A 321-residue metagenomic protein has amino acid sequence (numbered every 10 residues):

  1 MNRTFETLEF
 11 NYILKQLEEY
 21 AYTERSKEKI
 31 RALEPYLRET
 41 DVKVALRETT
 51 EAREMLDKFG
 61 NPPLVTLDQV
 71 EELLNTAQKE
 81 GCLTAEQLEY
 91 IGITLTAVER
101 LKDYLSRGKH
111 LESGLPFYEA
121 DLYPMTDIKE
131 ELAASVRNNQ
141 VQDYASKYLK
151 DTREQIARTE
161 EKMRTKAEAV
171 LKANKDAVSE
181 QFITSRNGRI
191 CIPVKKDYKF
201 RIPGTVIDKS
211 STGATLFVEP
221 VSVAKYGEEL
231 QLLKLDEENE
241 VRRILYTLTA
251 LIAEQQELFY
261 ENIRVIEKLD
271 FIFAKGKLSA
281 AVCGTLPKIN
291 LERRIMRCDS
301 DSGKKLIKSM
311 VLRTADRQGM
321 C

Functional and structural regions predicted by a protein language model:
M1-N139, Y148, T152, Q255-L258 (+3 more regions): Conserved amphipathic alpha-helical "coupling/scaffold" segments that transmit conformational changes between domains
I13, G188, I192-K209, L216 (+1 more regions): Gly/Lys-enriched N-terminal cap/neck module of very large, oligomeric protein machines
Y123-Q140, K225-Y246: Extended, charged coiled-coil "arm/hinge" scaffolds of SMC/Rad50-like chromosome-maintenance ATPases and other large
K150-K199: Extended, Lys/Arg-enriched charged tracts that mediate electrostatic binding to polyanionic substrates
T152, I156-T159, L233, E237-I244 (+1 more regions): Intracellular alpha-helical coupling/juxtamembrane segments of multi-pass membrane proteins
N174-I190, I252-E261, S279-R293: Glycine/charge-rich, flexible interdomain linkers and switch-proximal surface loops that mediate coupling
I192, R264-C321: Conserved NTPase motor "head" modules and their coupling/switch loops across ABC/AAA+ ATPases, GTPases, and GHKL ATPases
V194-Y198, P220-S222, S300-S302: Flexible glycine-/small-residue-rich
